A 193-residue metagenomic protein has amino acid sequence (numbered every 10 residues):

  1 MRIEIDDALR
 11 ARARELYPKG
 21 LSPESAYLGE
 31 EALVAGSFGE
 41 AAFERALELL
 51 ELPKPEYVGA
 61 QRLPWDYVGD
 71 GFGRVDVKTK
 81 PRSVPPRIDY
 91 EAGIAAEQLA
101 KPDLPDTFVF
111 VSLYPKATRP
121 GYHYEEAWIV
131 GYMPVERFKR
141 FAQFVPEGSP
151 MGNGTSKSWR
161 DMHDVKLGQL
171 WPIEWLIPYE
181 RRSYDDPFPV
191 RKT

Functional and structural regions predicted by a protein language model:
M1-D70, K78-T193: Nucleic-acid endonuclease domains
